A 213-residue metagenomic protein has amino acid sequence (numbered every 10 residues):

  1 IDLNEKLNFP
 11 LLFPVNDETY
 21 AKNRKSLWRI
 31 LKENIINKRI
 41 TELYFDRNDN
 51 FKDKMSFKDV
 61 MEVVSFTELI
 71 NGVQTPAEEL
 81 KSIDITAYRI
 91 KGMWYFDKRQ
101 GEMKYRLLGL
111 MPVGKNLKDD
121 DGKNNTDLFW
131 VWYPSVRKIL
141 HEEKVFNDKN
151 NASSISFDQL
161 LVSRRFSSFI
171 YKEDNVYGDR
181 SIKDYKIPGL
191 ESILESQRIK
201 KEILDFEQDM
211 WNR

Functional and structural regions predicted by a protein language model:
I1-R99, L117, Y133-R213: A domain-level signal for the mature, folded cores of soluble proteins
Q74, K123-L128: Tryptophan-centered short beta-strand motifs
I83-I85, Y105-L108, T126-L128: Extracytoplasmic
E102, L107-K115: Extended serine/threonine-enriched, polar tracts that run as long, contiguous segments within proteins
N116-K123: Short, cysteine-centered beta-strand-loop-beta hairpins and adjacent loop/turn segments enriched in charged/polar
